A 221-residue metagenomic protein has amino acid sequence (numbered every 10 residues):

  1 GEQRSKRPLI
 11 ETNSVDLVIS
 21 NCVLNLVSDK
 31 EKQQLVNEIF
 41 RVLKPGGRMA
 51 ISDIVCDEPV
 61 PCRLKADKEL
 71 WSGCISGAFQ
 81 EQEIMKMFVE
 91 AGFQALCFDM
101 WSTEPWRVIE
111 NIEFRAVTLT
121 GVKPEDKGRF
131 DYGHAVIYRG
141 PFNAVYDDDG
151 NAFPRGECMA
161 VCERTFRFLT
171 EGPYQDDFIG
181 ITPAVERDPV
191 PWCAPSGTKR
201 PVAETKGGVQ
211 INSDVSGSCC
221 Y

Functional and structural regions predicted by a protein language model:
G1-V18, K30: A short acidic, Gly/Pro-enriched loop at the edge of an enzyme's catalytic core that lines a small-molecule cofactor
E11-T12, K32-R48: A short glycine-rich, Lys/Arg-flanked "PGG" loop and its adjoining helix->strand segment in the class I
C22, E38-F40, F88: Class I S-adenosylmethionine-dependent transferase superfamily signal
I51-D53: Acidic carboxylate diad motif detector
V55-I75: Short, glycine-/aromatic-enriched active-site segment of Class I SAM-dependent methyltransferases
S76-G92, F98: Short alpha-helix
A91-Y221: C-terminal lobe and adjacent flexible extensions of AdoMet/dcAdoMet transferase-like proteins
